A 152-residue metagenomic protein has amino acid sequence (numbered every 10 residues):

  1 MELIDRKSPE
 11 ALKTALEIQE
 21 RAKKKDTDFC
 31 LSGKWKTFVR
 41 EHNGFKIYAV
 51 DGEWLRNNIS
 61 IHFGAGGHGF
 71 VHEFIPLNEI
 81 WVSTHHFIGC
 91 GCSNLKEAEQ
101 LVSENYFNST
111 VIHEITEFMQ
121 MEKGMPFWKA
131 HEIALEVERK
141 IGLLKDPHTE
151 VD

Functional and structural regions predicted by a protein language model:
L3-F70: Short, charged/polar N-terminal "headpieces" of proteins
S32, C92-N94, H148: Residue-level detector of bioactive/disordered segments in secreted/extracellular proteins and virion assembly
K36, G44, L135-T149: Anionic, Ser/Thr-rich low-complexity intrinsically disordered regions
K46-N105, F118-M121, A130, L135-R139: Active-site scaffold of zinc-dependent metalloenzymes
T110, E114-M119: Catalytic glutamate of the conserved HExxH
P126: Conserved catalytic core of nucleotide polymerization and phosphodiester-bond processing enzymes
